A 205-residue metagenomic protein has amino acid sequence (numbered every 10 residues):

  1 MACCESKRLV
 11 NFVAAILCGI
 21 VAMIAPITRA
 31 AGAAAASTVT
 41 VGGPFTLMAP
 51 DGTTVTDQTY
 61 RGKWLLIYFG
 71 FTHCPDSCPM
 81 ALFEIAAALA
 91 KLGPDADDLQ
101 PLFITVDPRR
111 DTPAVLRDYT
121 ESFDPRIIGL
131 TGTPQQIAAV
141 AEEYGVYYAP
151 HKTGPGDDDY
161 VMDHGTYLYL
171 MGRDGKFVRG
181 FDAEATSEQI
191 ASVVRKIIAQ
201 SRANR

Functional and structural regions predicted by a protein language model:
M1-M48, I197-R205: N-terminal targeting signals for export/organelle localization
T40-V41, W64, D163-G165: Short, small/polar residue-rich loop motifs at catalytic or cofactor-binding pockets
F45-L65: A short beta-strand-turn-helix
Q58-P79, I85: Short active-site neighborhood of thiol/selenol oxidoreductases, capturing the structured segment around
W64, G70-F71, L89-A96, T120-F123 (+4 more regions): Sec/Tat-exported extracytoplasmic proteins
D76-F83, R195-R205: Short, solvent-exposed cationic patches
M80-V140: Structural microenvironment flanking redox-active thiols in thiol-disulfide oxidoreductases
Q136-V193: Thiol/disulfide oxidoreductase modules built on the thioredoxin-like
